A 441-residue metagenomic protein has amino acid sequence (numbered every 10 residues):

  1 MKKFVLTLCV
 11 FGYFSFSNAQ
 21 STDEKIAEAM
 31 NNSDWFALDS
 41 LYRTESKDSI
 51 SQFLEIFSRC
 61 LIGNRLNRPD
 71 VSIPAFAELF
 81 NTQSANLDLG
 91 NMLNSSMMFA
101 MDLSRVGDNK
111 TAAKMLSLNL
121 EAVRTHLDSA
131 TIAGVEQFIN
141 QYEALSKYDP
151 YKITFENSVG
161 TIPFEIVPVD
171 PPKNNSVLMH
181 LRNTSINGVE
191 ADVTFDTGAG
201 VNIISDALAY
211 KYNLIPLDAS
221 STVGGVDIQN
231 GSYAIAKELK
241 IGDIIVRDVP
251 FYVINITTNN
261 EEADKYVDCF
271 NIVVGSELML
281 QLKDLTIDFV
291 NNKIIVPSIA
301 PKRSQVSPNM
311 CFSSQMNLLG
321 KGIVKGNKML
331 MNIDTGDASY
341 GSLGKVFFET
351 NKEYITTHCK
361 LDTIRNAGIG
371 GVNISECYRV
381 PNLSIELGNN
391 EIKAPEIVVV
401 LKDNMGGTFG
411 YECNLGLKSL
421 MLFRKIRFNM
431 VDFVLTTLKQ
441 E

Functional and structural regions predicted by a protein language model:
M1-I26: Bacterial Sec-dependent N-terminal signal peptides
Q20-E441: Pepsin/retropepsin-fold aspartyl endopeptidases
